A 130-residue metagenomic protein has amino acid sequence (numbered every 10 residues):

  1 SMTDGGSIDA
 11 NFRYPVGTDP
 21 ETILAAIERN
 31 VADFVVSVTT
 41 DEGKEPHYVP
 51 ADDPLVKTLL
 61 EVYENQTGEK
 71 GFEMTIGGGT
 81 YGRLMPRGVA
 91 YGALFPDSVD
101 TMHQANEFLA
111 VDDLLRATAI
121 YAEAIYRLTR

Functional and structural regions predicted by a protein language model:
S1-E28, K44: Midchain, well-structured core segments that form catalytic/ion-binding scaffolds
M2, N30-A32, N65, R83: A generic structural signal for short, solvent-exposed coil/turn residues that cap or connect secondary-structure
G5-D9, D33, P86-G88: Active-site lining segments that contact anionic ligands and/or coordinate catalytic metals
N11, P15-T18, A32, V36 (+1 more regions): Short helix-capping and hinge/turn segments at secondary-structure transitions, especially at repeat and domain
T18-A25, A32, D53-K57, D112: Generic alpha-helical secondary structure signal
E28-V35, L128: A common structural junction motif
S37-R130: An extended, acidic, His-containing surface patch that forms the Zn2+-binding/catalytic region of metallohydrolases
